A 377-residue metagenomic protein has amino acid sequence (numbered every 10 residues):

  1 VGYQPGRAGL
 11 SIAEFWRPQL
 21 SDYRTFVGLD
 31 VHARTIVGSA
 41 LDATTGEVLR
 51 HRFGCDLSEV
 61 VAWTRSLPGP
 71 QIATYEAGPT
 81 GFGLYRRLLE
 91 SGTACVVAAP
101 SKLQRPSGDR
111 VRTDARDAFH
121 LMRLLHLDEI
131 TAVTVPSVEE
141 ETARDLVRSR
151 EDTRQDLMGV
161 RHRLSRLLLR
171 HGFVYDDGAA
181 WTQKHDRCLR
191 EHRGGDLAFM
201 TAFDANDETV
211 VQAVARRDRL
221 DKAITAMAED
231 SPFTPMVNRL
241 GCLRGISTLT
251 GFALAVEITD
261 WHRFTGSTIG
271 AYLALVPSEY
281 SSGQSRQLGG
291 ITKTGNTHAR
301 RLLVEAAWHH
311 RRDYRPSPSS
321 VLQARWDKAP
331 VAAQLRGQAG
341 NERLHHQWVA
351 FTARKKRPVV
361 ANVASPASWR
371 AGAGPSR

Functional and structural regions predicted by a protein language model:
V1-R377: A detector of single, family-specific signature residues that are central to catalytic or substrate-handling motifs
